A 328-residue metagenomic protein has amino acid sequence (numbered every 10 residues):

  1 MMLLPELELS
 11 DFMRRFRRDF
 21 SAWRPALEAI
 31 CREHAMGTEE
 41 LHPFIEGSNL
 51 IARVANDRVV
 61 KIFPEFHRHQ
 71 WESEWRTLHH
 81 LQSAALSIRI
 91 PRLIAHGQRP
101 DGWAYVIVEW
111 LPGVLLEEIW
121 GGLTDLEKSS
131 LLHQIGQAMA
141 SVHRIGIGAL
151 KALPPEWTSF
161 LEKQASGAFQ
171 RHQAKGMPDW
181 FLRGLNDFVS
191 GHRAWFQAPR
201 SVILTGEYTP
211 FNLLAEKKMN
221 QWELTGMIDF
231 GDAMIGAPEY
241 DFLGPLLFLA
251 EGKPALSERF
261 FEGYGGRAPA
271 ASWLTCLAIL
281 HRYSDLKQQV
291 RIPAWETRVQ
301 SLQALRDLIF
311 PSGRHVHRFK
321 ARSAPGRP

Functional and structural regions predicted by a protein language model:
M1-W23: N-terminal non-globular leader segments, chiefly Sec-dependent signal peptides
L4, F20, H133, D232-P238 (+1 more regions): Helix-rich C-terminal or lid/interface subdomains of diverse kinases
R18-A35, Q98, E127-K128, L132-H133 (+6 more regions): An alpha-helical support segment within catalytic cores of ATP-dependent transferases
A26, S73, T77, Q134 (+2 more regions): Charged catalytic carboxylate motif
G37-L41, D179-R183, G266-L274: Short, surface-exposed acidic
E39-E156: ATP-binding pocket architecture of kinase catalytic cores
G47-V54, V60, L93, V189-F242 (+1 more regions): Active-site acidic catalytic loop and adjacent metal/ATP-binding pocket of ATP-dependent phosphoryl transfer enzymes
L78, L123-D125, N220-Q221, L243-P245 (+2 more regions): Glycine-rich, phosphate-binding/catalytic loops in enzymes
